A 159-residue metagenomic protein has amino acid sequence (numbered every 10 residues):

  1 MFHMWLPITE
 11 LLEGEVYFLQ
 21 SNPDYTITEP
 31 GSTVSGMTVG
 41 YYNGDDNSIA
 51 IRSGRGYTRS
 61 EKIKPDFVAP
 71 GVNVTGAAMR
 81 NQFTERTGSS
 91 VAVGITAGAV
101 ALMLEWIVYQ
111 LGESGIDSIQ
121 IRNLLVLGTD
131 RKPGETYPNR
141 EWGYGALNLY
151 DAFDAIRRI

Functional and structural regions predicted by a protein language model:
M1-F2: Noncatalytic modules at the cell exterior or secretory-pathway interfaces, chiefly beta-strand-rich lectin/adhesion
W5, E15-V34, G40-I63, T75-T87 (+2 more regions): Active-site-adjacent substrate-recognition loops and nearby beta-strands within hydrolase catalytic domains
L11-L12: Alpha-solenoid helical-repeat scaffolds
M37-G40, D66-A69, T75, V93 (+2 more regions): Structural recognition of the beta-strand scaffold that forms the well-ordered cores of secreted hydrolase catalytic
N43, R59, V91, I95 (+2 more regions): Short, flexible micro-motifs
K64-P65, G98, F153-R158: Residue-level detector of alpha-helical segments with a strong bias toward transmembrane helices and their helix-loop
V72-Y137, D154: Hydrolase catalytic cores
E135-I159: C-terminal domain-closing interface element
